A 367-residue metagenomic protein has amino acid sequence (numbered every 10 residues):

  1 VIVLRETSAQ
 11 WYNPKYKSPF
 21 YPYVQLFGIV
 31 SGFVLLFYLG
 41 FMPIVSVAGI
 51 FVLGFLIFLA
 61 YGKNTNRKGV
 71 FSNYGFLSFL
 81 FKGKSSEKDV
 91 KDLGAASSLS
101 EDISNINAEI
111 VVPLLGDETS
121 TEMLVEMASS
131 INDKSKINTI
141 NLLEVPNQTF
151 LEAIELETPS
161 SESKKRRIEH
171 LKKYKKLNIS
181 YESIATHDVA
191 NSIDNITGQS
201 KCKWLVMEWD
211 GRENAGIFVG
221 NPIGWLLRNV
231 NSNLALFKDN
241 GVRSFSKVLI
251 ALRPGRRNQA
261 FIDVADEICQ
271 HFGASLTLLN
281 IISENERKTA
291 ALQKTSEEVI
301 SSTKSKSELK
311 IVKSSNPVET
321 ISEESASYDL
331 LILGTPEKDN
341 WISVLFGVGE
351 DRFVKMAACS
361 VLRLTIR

Functional and structural regions predicted by a protein language model:
V1-P43: C-terminal membrane-solvent junction of multi-pass transporters and transport-like membrane proteins
R5-A9, V47-N107, P159-S160, W204 (+1 more regions): Membrane-interfacial segments at transmembrane helix termini in multi-pass membrane proteins
F58, I196-S244, S322-R367: Gly/Ser-rich helix-loop-strand patches that form or flank binding pockets for ribonucleotide-derived cofactors
Y74-S100, T121-V125, G224-N240, R256-Q259 (+1 more regions): Short N-terminal or domain-adjacent regulatory/targeting segments
A96-T158, K173, E182, K247-I311 (+1 more regions): Small/aliphatic-rich secondary-structure junction motif
L142-L143, S183-S192, V312-V318: Charged docking surfaces used in two-component/phosphorelay signaling
E152-S183, W204, R212-E213: Glycine- and small hydrophobic-enriched segments that form the cores of compact globular domains
K175, V230, F272, T303 (+1 more regions): Short, structured coil segments at secondary-structure junctions
